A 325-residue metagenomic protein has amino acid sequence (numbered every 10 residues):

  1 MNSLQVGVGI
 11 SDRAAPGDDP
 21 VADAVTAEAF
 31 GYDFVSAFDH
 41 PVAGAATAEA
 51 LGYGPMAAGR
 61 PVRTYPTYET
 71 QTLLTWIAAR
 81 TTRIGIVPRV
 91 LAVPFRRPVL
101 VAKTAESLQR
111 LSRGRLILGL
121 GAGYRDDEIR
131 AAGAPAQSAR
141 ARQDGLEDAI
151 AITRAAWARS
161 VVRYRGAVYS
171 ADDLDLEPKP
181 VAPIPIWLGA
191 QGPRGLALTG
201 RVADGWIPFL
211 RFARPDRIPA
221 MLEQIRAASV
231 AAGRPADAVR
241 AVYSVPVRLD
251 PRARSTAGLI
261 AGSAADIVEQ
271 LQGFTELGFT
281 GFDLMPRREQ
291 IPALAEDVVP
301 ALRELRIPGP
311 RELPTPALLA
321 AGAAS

Functional and structural regions predicted by a protein language model:
M1-S325: Active-site-adjacent structural elements that line small-molecule/cofactor binding pockets in enzymes
